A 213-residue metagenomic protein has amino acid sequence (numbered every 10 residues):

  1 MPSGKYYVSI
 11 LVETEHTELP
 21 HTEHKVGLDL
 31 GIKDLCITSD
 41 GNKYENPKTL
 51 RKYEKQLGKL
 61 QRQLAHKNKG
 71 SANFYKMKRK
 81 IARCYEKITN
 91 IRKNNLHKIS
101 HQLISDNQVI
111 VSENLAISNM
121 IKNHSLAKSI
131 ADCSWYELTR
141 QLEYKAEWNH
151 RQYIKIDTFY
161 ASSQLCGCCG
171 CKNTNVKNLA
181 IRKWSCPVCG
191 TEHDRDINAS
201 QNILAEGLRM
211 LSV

Functional and structural regions predicted by a protein language model:
P2-V213: Positively charged, helix-rich recognition surfaces that bind polyanionic ligands
